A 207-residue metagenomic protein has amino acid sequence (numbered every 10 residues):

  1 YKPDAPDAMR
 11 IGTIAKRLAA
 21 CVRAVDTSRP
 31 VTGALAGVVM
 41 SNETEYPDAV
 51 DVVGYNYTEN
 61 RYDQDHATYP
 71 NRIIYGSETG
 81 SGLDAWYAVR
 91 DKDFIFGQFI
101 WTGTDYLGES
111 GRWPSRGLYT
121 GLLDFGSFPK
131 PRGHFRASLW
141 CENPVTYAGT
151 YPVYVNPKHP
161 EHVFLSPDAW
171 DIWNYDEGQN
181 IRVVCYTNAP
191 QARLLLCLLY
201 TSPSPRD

Functional and structural regions predicted by a protein language model:
K2-A36, T44-G54, R61-S202, R206-D207: Substrate-binding clefts and catalytic carboxylate motifs of secreted carbohydrate-active enzymes
